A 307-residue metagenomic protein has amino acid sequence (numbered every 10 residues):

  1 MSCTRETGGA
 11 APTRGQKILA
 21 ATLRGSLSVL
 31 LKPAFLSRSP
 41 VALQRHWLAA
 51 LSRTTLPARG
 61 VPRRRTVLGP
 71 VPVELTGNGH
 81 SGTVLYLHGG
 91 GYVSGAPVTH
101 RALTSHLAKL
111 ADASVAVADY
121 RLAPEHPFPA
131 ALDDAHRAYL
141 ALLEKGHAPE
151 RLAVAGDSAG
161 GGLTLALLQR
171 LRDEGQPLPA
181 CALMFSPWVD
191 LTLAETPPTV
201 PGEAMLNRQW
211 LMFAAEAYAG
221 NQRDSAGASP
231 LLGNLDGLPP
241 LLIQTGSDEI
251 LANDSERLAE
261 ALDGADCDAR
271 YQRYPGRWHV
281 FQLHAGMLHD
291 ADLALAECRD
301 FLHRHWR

Functional and structural regions predicted by a protein language model:
M1-T76, R307: A glycine/proline-hinged amphipathic helix-loop "lid/cap" segment that gates access to hydrophobic ligand pockets
S26, R65, G69-E74, N78-R307: Alpha/beta-hydrolase superfamily serine-hydrolase fold, recognizing
